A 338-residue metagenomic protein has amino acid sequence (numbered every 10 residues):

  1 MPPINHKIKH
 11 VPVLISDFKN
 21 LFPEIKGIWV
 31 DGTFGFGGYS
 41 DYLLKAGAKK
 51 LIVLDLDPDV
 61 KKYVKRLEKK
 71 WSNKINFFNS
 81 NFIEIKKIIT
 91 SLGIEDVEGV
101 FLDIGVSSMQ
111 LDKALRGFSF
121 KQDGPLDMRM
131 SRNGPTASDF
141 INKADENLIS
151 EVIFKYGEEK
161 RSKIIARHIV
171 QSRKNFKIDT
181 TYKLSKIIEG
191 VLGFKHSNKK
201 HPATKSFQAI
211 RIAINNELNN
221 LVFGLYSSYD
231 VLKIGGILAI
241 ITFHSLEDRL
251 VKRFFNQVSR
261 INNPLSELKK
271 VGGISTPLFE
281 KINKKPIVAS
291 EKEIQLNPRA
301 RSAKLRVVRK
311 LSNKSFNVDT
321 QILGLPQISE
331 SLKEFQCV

Functional and structural regions predicted by a protein language model:
M1-V338: S-adenosyl-L-methionine-dependent methyltransferase catalytic core, i.e., the SAM/SAH-binding region
